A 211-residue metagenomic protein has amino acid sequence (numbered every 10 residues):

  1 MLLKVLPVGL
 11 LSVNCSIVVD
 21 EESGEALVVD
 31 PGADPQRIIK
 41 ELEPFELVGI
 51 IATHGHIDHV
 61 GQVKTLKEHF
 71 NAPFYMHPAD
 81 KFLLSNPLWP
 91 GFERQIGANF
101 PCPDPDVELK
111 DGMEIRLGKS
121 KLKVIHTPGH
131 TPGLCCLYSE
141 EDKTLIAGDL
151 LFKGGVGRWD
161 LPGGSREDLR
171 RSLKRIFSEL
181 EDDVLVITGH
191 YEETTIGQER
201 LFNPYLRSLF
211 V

Functional and structural regions predicted by a protein language model:
M1-F45, C136-G148: Conserved beta-strand hairpin/beta-sheet module of binuclear metal-dependent hydrolase folds, prominently
L6-V8, D104-D106, H126-P128: Short Gly/Pro-enriched turn/cap motifs at secondary-structure boundaries
V18, T53, T127: Conserved S/T- and glycine-rich ATP-binding loop of Class I adenylate-forming
E22-S23, A33, I57, D80 (+4 more regions): Short, glycine/acidic-enriched loop or turn micro-motifs at the edges of active sites
L27, I51, F74, I146 (+1 more regions): Residue-level marker for buried hydrophobic side chains located in beta-strands that build the well-ordered beta-sheet
A33-R116, S120, L201-Y205, L209: Active-site HxH/HxHxD metal-binding segment of metal-dependent hydrolases
F92, K121-F210: Metallo-beta-lactamase
